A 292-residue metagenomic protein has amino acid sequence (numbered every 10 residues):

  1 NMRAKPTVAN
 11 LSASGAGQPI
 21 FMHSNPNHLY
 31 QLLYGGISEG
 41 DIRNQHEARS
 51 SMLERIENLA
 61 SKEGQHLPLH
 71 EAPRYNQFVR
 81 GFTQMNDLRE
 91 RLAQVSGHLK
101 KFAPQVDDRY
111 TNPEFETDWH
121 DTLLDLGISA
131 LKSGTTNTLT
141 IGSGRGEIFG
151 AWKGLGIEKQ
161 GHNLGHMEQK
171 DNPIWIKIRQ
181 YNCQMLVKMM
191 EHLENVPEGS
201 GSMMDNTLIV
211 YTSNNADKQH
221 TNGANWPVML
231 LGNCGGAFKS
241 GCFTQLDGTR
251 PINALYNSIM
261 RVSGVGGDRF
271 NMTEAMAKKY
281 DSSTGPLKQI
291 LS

Functional and structural regions predicted by a protein language model:
N1-S292: Ligand-binding pockets and gating/stacking loops
